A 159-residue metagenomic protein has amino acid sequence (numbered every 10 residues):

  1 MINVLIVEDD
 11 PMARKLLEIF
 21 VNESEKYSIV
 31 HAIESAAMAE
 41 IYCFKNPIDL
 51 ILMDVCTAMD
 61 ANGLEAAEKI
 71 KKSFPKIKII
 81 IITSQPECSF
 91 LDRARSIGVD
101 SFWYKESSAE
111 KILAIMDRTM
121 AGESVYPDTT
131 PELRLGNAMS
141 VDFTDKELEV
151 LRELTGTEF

Functional and structural regions predicted by a protein language model:
E8: Conserved acidic carboxylate
P11-H31: Two-component/phosphorelay signaling modules centered on CheY-like receiver
A32-L50: Acidic, metal-coordinating helix/loop segments flanking the phosphotransfer/catalytic sites of two-component signaling
S35, A61-E65: Acidic catalytic/metal-coordinating carboxylates
D54-C56, T83: Active-site residues of response regulator receiver
L64-K76: Short amphipathic alpha-helix used as the core "switch/output" element in two-component signaling
K76-P86: A short, hydrophobic beta-strand element within the central beta-sheet of small alpha/beta folds
D92-R95, V99-D100, Y104-D145, E149: Short, flexible helix-to-coil linker/hinge segments that flank and couple to helix-turn-helix
